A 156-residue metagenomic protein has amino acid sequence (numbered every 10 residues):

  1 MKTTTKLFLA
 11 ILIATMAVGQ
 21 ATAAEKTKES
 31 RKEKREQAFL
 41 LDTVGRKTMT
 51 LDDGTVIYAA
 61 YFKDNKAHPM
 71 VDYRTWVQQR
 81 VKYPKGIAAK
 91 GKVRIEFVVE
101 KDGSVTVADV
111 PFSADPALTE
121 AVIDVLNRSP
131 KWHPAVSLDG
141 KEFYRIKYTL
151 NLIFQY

Functional and structural regions predicted by a protein language model:
M1-T27: Bacterial Sec-dependent N-terminal signal peptides
K6, T22-Y156: Charge-biased low-complexity segments
